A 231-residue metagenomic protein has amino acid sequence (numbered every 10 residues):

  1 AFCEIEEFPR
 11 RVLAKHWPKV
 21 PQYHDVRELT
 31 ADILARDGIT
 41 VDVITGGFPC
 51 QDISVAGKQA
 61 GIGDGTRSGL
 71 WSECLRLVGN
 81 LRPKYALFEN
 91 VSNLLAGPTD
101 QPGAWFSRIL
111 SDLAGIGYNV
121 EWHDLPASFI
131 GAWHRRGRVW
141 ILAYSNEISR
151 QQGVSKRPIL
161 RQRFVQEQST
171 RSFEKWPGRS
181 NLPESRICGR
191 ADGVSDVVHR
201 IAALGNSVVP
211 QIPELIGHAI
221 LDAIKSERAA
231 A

Functional and structural regions predicted by a protein language model:
A1-L29: SAM cofactor-binding core of SAM-dependent methyltransferases, primarily the Rossmann-like beta-alpha-beta module
F2, L29-D42, Q51-L204: Class I S-adenosyl-L-methionine
T45: Basic, amphipathic alpha-helical recognition segments used for DNA target recognition
F48: Glycine-rich, N-terminal phosphate-binding loop of Rossmann-like dinucleotide-binding domains
P213: Acidic-aromatic/histidine active-site loop/patch
A219-A223: Active-site catalytic microenvironments for nucleophilic, acid-base chemistry
S226-A231: Short intrinsically disordered terminal tails
